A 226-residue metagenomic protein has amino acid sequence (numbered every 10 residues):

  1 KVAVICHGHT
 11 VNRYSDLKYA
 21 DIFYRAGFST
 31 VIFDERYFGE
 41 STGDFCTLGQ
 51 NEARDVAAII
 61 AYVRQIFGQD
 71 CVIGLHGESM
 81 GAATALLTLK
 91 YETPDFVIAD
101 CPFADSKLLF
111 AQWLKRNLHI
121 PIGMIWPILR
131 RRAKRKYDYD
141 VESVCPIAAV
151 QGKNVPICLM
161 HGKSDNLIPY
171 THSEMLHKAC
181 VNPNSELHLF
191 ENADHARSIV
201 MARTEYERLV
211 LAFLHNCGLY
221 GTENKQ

Functional and structural regions predicted by a protein language model:
V4, H9-I22, E35: The serine-hydrolase catalytic nucleophile loop
A20-T42: Conserved alpha/beta-hydrolase
C46-F67: Alpha/beta-hydrolase active-site loop
L87-Y139, A148: Hydrolase active-site cap/lid region
G152-N154, L159-H161, D165: Short beta-strand/loop motif that positions the catalytic acidic residue of the alpha/beta-hydrolase fold
N166-H172: Conserved alpha/beta-hydrolase "acid-adjacent" motif
H177-A196: Catalytic histidine neighborhood in serine/cysteine hydrolases with alpha/beta-hydrolase-type architecture
A193-E207: Catalytic histidine-centered segment of alpha/beta-hydrolase-like enzymes
